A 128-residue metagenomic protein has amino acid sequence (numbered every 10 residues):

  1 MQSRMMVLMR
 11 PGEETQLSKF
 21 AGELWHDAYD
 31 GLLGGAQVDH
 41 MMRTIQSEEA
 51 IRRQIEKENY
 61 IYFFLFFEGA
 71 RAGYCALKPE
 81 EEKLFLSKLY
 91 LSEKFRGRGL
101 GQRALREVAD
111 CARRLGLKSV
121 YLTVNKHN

Functional and structural regions predicted by a protein language model:
R4, L8-E14, S18-R96, A104-C111 (+1 more regions): Acetyl-CoA-dependent GNAT
L122-N128: Conserved beta-strand-loop-alpha-helix junction that forms the acyl-donor binding cleft
